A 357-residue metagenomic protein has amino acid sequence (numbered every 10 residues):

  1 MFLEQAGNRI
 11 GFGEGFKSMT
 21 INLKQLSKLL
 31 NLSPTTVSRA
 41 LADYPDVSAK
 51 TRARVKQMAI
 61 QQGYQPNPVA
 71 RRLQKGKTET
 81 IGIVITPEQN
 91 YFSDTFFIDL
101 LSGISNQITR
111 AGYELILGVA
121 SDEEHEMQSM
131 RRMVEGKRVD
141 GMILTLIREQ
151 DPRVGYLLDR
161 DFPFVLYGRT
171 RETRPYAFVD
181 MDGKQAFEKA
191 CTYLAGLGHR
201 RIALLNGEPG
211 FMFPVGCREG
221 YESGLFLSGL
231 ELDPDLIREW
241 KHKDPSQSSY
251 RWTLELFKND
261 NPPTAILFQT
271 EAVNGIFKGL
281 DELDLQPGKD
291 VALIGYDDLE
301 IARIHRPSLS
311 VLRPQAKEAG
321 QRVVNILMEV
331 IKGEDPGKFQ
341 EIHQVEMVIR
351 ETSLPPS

Functional and structural regions predicted by a protein language model:
F2-E79, S357: N-terminal helix-turn-helix DNA-binding module of bacterial transcription factors
F16-S18, Q62-S129, F226: Amphipathic helical "hinge" segments at domain boundaries
P87-D99, L117-H125, V179-K189, L205-W252 (+4 more regions): Hinge/beta->alpha junction and helix N-cap segments in small-molecule ligand-binding domains
E126-R138, S248-N261: Short, well-structured alpha-helical segments in soluble
T145-E188, D297-L309: Flexible loop/hinge segments that line or gate small-molecule binding clefts
R200-R201, L232-L236, Q286-L293: Short acidic capping loops at alpha-helix termini that bridge into adjacent secondary structure
Y250-S357: Flexible loop/turn connectors
